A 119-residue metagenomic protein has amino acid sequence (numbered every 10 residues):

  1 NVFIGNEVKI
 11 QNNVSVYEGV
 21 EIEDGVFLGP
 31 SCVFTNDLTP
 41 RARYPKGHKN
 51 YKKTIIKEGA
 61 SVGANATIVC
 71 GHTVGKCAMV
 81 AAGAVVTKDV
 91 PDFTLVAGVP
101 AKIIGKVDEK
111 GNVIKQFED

Functional and structural regions predicted by a protein language model:
N1-F3: Charged, well-structured alpha/beta interaction segments
G5-N6, Q11-N12, Y17-E18, E23-D24 (+11 more regions): Left-handed beta-helix
Y44, V96-A97, I114: Residue-level signal for alpha-helical context at structural boundaries
Y44-Y51: P-loop NTPase nucleotide-binding/switch module
P100: Walker B catalytic motif
I103-K106: Short active-site-adjacent structural elements
D108-K110, I114-D119: Cys/His-rich short segments
